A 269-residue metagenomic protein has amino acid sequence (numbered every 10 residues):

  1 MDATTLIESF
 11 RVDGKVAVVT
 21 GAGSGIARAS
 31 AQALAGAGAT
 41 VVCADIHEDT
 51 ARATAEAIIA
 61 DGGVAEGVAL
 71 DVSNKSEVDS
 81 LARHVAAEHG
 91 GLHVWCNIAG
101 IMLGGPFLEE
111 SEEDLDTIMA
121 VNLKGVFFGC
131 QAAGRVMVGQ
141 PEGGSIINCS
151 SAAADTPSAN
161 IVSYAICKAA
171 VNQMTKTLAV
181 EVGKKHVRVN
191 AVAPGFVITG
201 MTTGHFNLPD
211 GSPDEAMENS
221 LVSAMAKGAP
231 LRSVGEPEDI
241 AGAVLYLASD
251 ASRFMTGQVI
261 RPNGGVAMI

Functional and structural regions predicted by a protein language model:
D2-E8, T156, V244-L245, T256-I269: Short C-terminal tail/terminal secondary-structure segment of NAD(P)H-dependent dehydrogenase/reductase domains
R11-V42: Canonical Rossmann dinucleotide-binding motif of NAD(H)/NADP(H)-dependent dehydrogenases/reductases, specifically
A39-A53: Conserved glycine-rich Rossmann-like NAD(P)H-binding loop of the short-chain dehydrogenase/reductase
P106-F107, S111-M119, G211, M225: Substrate-binding pocket helix/loop in short-chain dehydrogenase/reductase
C130, C167, T175: Active-site helix of classical SDR
R135, V180-K184, R253: Alpha-helical segment proximal to the catalytic Tyr-Lys
S151: Residue(s) in the substrate-gating loop at a strand-loop-helix junction that position the organic substrate next
